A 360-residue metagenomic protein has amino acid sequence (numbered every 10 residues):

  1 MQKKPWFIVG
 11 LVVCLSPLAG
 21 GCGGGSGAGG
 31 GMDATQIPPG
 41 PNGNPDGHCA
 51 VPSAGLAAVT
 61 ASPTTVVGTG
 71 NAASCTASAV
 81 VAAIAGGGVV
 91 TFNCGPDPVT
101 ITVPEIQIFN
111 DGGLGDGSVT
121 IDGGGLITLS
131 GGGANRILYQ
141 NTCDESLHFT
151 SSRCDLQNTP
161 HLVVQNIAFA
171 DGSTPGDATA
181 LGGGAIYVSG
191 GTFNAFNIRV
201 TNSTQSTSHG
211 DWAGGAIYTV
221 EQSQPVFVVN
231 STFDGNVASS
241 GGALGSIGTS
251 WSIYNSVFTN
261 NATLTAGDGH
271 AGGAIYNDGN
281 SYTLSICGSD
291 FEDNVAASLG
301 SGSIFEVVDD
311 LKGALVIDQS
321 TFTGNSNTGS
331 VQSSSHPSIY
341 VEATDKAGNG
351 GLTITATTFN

Functional and structural regions predicted by a protein language model:
M1-V9: Bacterial N-terminal signal peptides that target proteins for export
L11-V13: Hydrophobic helical h-region of N-terminal Sec-dependent signal peptides in bacterial secretory/periplasmic proteins
L15-P39: Bacterial Sec-dependent N-terminal signal peptides
M32-S78: Right-handed parallel beta-helix/beta-solenoid
T65-G70, A85-V103, S118-G125: Glycine-rich repeat segments that build the extracellular carbohydrate-interaction surface of secreted and virion
V81, A85-G86, T102-T120, T128-Q165 (+5 more regions): Extracellular beta-strand-rich solenoid/capping regions of secreted or surface-exposed proteins that bind or remodel
G123-G125, P160-S173, T192-S206, S223-S239 (+4 more regions): Right-handed parallel beta-helix
G131-N135, S173-T179, T204-A213, V237-L244 (+6 more regions): Short glycine/acidic-rich loop motifs that flank beta-strands on beta-rich extracellular proteins
